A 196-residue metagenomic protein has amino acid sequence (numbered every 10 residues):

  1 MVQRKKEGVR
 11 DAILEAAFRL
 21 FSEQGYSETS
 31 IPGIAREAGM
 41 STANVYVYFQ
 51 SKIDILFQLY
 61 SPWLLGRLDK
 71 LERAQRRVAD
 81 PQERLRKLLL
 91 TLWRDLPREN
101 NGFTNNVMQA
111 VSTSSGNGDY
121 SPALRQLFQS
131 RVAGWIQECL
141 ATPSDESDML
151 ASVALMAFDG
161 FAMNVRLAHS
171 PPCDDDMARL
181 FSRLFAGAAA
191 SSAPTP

Functional and structural regions predicted by a protein language model:
M1-E7, S192-P196: N-terminal intrinsically disordered/low-complexity leader segments
A12, A16-D54, Q58: Helix-turn-helix
K52, L59, W63-R67, P81 (+4 more regions): Hydrophobic/aromatic residues within well-ordered alpha-helical segments
Q58, E72-R98, L150-A154: Hydrophobic alpha-helical connector segments
L65-D69, K87, S115-T142, D148-S152 (+1 more regions): Amphipathic alpha-helical packing segments from all-alpha helical-bundle domains
R84, L96-D119, L167: Amphipathic alpha-helical segments used for helix-helix packing
R94, Q129-A141, S152-V153, A157 (+1 more regions): C-terminal peripheral helix-coil segments that are non-catalytic and often amphipathic
